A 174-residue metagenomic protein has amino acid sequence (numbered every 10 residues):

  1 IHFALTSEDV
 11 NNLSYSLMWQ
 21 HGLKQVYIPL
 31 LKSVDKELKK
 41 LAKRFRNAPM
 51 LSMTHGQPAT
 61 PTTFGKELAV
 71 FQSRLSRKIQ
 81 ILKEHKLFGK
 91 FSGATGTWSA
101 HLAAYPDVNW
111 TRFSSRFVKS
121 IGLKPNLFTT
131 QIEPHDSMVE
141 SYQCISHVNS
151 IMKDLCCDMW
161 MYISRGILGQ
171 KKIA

Functional and structural regions predicted by a protein language model:
I1-W98, Y105-V118, P125: A helix-coil-helix interface module used to build multimeric assemblies and to scaffold catalytic/cofactor sites
T6, Y15-S16, A69, G96 (+7 more regions): Short capping/connector residues at structural and topological boundaries
K78, K124, T130-A174: Glycine-rich anion/phosphate-binding loop at the beta-strand->alpha-helix junction
